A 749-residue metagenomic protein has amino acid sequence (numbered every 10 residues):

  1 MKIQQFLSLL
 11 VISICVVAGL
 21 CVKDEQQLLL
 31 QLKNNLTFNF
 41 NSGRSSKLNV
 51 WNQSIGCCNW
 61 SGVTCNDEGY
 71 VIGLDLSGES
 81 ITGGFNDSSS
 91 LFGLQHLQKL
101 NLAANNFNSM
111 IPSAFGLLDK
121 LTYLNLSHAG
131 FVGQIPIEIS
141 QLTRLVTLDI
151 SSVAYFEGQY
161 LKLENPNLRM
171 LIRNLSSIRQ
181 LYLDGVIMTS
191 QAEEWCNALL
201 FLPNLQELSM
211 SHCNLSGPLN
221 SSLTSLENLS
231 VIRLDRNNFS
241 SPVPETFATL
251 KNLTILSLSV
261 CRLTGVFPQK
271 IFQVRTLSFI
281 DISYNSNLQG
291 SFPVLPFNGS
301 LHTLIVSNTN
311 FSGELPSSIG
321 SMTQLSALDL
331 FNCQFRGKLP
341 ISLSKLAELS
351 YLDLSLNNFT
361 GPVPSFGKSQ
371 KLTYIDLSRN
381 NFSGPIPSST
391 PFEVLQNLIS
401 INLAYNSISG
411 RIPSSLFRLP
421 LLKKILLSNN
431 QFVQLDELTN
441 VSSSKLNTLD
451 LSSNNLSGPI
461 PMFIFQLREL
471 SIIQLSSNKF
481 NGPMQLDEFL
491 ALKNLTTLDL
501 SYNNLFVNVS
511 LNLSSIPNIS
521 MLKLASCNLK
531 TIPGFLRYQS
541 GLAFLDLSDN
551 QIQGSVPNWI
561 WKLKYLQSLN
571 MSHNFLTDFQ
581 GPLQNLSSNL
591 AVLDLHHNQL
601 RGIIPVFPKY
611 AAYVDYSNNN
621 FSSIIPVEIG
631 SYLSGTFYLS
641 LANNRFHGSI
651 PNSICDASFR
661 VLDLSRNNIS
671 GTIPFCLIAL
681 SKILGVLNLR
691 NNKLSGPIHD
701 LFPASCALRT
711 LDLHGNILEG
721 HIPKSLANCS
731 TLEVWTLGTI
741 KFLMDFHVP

Functional and structural regions predicted by a protein language model:
M1-P749: Plant-biased, solvent-exposed loop and capping regions within N-terminal extracellular ligand-binding ectodomains
